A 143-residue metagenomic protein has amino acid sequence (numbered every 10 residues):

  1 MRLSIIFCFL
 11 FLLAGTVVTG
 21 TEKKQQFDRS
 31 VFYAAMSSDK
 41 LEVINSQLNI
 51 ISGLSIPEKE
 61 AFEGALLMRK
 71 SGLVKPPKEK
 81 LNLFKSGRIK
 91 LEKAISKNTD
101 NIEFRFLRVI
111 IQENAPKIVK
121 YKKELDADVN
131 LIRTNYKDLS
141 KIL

Functional and structural regions predicted by a protein language model:
M1-Q25: Bacterial Sec-dependent N-terminal signal peptides
Y33-L48, K80-R88, Y121-K122: Helix-turn-helix repeat elements of alpha-solenoid scaffolds
A34-S37, G64, R69-K78, N114-V119: Short coil/turn linking the two alpha-helices of tandem helical-hairpin repeats
F62-E63, L107: Canonical tetratricopeptide repeat
N82-I89, K120-D138: TPR/TPR-like (Sel1-like) alpha-helical repeat modules
I102-E103, T134-L143: Boundary/linker segments of alpha-helical solenoid repeat arrays
